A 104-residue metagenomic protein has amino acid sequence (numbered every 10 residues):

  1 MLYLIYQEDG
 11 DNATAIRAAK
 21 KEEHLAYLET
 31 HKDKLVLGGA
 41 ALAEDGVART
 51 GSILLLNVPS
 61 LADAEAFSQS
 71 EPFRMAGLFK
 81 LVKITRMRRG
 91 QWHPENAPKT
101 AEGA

Functional and structural regions predicted by a protein language model:
M1-A104: Conserved, structured core segments of small domains
